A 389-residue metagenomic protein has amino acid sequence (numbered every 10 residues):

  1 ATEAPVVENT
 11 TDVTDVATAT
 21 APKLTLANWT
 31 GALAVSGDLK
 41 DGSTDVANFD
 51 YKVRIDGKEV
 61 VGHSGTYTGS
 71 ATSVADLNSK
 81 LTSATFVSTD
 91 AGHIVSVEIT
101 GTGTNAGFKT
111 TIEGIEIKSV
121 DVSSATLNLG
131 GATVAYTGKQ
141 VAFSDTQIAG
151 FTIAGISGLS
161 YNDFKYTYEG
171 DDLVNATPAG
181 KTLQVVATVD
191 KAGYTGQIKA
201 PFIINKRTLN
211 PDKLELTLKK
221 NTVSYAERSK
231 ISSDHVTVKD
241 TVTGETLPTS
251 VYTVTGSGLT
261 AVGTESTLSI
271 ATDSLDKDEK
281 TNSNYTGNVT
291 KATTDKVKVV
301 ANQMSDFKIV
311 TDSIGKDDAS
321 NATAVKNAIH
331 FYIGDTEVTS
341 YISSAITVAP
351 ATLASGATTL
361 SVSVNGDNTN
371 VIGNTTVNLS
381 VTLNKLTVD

Functional and structural regions predicted by a protein language model:
A1, V6, T10-V13, R54 (+9 more regions): Intrinsically disordered, low-complexity regulatory regions of eukaryotic regulatory proteins
E3-D15, F108-N128, G193-T208, K213-E215 (+3 more regions): Terminal edge beta-strands and adjacent linker/stalk segments of extracellular immunoglobulin-superfamily beta-sandwich
V6-K58, H63-T68, D121-S157, L209-T243 (+2 more regions): Solvent-exposed, low-complexity, repeat-rich "mucin-like" stalks and linkers
N28-T30, S43, L81, T85 (+18 more regions): Generic low-complexity, intrinsically disordered sequence content enriched in small uncharged/hydrophobic residues
K52, E59-T104, A154-F202, T243-V297 (+1 more regions): Serine/threonine-rich, repeat-prone extracellular segments and beta-strand-based repeat modules of secreted/surface
